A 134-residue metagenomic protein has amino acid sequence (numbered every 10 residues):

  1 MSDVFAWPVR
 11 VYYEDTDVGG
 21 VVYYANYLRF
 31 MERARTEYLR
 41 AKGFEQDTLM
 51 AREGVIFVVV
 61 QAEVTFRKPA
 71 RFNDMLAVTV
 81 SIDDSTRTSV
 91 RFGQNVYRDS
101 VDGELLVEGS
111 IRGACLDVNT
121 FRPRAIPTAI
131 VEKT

Functional and structural regions predicted by a protein language model:
M1, Y23-Y24, E32, L76-T79 (+2 more regions): Generic detector of bulky aromatic hydrophobic side chains
S2-V59, D117-T134: Hot-dog-fold acyl-thioester-processing enzymes
D3, W7, F66, A70-F72 (+1 more regions): HotDog/MaoC-like acyl-thioester-processing domains
G19-G20, G43, G54, A77 (+4 more regions): Residue-identity detector for glycine
A51-I82: Helix-adjacent hinge/juxtasegments
